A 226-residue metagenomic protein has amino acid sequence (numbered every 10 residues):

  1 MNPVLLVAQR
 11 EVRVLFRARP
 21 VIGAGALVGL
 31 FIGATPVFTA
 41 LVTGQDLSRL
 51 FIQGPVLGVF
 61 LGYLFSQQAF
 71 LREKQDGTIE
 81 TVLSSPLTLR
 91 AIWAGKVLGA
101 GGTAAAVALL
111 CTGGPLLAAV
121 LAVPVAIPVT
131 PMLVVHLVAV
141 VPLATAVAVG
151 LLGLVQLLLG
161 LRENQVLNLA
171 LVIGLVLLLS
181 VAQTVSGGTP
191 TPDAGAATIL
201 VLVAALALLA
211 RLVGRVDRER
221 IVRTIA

Functional and structural regions predicted by a protein language model:
M1-D76, K96-A226: Hydrophobic alpha-helical transmembrane segments of membrane proteins
T78-T81: Residue-level recognition of specific faces of alpha-helices
L83-L89: Short helix-to-coil transition segments within interhelical loops that connect adjacent transmembrane helices
R90-A94: Alpha-helix N-cap/helix-start motif at helix boundaries, enriched for small hydrophobics
